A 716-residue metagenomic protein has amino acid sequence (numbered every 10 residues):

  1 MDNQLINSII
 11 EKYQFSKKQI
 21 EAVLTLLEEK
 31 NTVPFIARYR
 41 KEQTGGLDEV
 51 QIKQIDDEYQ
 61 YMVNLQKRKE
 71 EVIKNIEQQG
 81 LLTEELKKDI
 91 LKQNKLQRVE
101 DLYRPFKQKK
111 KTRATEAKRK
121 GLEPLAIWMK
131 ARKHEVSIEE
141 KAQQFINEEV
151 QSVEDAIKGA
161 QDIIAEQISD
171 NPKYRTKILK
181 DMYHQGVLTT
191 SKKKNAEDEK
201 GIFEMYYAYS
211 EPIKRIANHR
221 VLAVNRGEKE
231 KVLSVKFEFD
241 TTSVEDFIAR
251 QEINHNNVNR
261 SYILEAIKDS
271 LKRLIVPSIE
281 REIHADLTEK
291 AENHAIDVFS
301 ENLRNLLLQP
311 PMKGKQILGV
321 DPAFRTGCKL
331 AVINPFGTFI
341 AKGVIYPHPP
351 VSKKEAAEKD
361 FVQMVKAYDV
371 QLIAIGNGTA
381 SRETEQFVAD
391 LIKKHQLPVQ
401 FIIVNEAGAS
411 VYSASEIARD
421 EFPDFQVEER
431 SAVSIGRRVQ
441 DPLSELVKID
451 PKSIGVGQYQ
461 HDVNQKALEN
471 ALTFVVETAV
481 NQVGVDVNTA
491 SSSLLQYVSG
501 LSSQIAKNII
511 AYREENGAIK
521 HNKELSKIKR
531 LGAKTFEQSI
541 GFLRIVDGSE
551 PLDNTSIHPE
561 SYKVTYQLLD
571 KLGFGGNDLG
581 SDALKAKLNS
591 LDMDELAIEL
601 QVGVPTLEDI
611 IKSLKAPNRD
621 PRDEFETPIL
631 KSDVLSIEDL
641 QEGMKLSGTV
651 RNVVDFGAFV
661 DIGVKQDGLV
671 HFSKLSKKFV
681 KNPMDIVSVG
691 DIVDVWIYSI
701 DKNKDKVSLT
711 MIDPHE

Functional and structural regions predicted by a protein language model:
M1-E21, E28: Generic start-of-chain signal for non-secretory N-termini
S16-K17, E29-K30, L96-Q97, L122 (+18 more regions): Short flexible coil/turn linkers enriched for glycine and charged/polar residues that connect secondary-structure
T25-E28, P105, E116-R119, A223-G227 (+16 more regions): Replace "in large, NTP-powered and nucleic-acid-processing enzymes" with "in large, NTP-powered factors and other
Q51-K53, Y61, L65, E70-G319 (+3 more regions): Duplex nucleic acid-engaging cores and interfaces of nucleic-acid transaction enzymes
D57, N64-L81, L91, D420-E429 (+5 more regions): Long, highly charged, low-complexity intrinsically disordered interaction regions that mediate electrostatic DNA/RNA
N75, D89, L102, G227-D240 (+4 more regions): Structured, non-catalytic alpha/beta "coupling" segments that mediate domain-domain communication and provide generic
K180-L188, V320-F324, T379-A380, V404-V411 (+5 more regions): A glycine-rich phosphate-binding loop feature that marks nucleotide/adenosyl-phosphate handling sites
G548-S549, D553-E716: Single-stranded RNA-binding regions, centering on S1/OB-family and related RNA-binding modules
